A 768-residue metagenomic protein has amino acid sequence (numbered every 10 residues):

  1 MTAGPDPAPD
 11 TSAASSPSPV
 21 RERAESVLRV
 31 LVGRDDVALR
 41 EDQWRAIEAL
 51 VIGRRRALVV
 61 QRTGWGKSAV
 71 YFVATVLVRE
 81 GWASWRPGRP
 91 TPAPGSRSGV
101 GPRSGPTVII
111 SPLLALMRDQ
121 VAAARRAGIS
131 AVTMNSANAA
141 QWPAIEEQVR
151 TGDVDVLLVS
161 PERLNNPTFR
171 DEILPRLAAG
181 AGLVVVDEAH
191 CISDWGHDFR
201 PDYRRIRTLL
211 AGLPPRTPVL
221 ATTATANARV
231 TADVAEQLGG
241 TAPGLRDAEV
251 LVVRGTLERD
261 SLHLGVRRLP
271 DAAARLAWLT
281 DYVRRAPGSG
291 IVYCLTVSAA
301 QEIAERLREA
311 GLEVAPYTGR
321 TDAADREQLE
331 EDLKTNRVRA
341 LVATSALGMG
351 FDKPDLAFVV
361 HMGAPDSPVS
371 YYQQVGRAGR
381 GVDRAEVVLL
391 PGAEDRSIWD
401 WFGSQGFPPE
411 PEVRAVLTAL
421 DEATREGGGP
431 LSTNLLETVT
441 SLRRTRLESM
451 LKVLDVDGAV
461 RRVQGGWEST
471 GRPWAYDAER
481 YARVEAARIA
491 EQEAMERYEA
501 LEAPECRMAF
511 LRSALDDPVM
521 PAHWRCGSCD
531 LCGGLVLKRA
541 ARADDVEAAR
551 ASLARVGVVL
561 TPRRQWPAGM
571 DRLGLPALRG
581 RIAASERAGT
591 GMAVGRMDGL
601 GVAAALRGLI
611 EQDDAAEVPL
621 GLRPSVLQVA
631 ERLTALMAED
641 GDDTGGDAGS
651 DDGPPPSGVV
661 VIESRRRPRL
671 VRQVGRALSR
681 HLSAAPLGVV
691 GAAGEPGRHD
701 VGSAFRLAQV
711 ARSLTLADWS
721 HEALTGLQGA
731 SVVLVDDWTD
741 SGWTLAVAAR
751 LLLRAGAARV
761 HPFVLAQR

Functional and structural regions predicted by a protein language model:
P5-P19, G81-S104, T241-A248, E639-P655 (+1 more regions): Intrinsically disordered, low-complexity terminal tails and inter-domain linkers enriched for S/T/G/P/D/E
S18, E22, S26-L31, E41 (+9 more regions): Helicase motor core with emphasis on the C-terminal RecA-like subdomain
F72-V73, L77, D233, Q673 (+2 more regions): Active-site signature of alpha/beta-hydrolase-fold catalytic machinery across serine- and Asp/Cys-nucleophile hydrolases
L262, S552-G658, P668, R672-R676 (+2 more regions): Active-site-facing substrate-recognition patch
V297-S298, T321, E663-L670: Acidic, metal-coordinating catalytic cores used for nucleic-acid/nucleotide bond scission and strand-transfer chemistry
V338, A364-Q373, G379-E586: C-terminal accessory region of SF2 helicases/translocases
E722-L734, T739, Q767: Mobile, glycine- and charge-enriched loop segments and immediately flanking short secondary-structure elements within
A746-R768: PRPP-dependent phosphoribosyltransferase catalytic core
